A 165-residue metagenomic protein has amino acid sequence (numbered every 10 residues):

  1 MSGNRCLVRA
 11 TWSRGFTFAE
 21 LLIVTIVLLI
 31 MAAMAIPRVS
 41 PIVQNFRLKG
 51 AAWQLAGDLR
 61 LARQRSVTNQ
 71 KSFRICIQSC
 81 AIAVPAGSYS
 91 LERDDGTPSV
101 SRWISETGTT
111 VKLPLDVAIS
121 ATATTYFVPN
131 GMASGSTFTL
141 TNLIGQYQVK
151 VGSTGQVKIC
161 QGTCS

Functional and structural regions predicted by a protein language model:
M1-V8, T25, I30, M34-T68 (+1 more regions): N-terminal helix-rich module
T11: Surface-exposed, interaction-prone regions with an acidic/low-complexity signature
R14-I26: N-terminal signal-anchor/signal peptide hydrophobic helix marking the start of the first transmembrane segment
